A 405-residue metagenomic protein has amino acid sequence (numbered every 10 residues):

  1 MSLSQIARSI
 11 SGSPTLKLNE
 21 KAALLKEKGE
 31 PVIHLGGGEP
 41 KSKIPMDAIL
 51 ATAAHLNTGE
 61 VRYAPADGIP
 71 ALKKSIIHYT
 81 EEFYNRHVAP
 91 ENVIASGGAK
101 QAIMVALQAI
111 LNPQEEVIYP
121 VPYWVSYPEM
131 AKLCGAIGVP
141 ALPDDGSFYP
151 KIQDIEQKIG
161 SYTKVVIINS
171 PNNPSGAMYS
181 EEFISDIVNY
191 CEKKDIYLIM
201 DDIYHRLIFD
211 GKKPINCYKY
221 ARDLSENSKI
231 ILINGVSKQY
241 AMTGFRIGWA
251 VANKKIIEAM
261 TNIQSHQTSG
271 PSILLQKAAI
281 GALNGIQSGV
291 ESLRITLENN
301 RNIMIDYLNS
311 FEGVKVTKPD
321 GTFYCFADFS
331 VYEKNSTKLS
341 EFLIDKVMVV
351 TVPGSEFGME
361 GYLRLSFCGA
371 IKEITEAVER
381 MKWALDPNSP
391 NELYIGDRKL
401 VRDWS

Functional and structural regions predicted by a protein language model:
L3, A7, S11-S13, L18 (+4 more regions): PLP-dependent class I/II
L35, T58-R62, S75-H78, E82: Glycine-rich loop-to-alpha-helix module at the N-terminal edge of alpha/beta enzyme cores
Y63-A64, E291: Short, surface-exposed loop/turn segments at secondary-structure junctions
D67-G68: Short beta-strand to alpha-helix junction loop
